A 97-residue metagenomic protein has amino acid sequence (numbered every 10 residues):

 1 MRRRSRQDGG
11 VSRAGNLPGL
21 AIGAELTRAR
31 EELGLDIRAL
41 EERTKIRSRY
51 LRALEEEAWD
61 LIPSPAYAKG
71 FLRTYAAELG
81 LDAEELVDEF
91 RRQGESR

Functional and structural regions predicted by a protein language model:
M1-R97: Cytosolic/nucleoplasmic/matrix-facing N-terminal domains/tails of membrane-anchored or organelle-targeted proteins
